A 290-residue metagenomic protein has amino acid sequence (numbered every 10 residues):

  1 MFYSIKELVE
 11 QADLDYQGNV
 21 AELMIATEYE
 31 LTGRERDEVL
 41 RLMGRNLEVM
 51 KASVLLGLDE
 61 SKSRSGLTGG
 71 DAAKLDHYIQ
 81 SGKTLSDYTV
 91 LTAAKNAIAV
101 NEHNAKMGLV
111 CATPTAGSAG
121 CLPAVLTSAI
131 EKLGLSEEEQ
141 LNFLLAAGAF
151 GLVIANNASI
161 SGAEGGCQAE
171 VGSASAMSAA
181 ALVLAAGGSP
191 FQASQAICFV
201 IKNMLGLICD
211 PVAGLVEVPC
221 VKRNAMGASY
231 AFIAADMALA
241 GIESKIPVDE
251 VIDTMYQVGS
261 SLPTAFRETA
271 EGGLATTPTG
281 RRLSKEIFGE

Functional and structural regions predicted by a protein language model:
M1-G108, I130-K132, G241, V248-E290: Generic N-terminal targeting/processing segments that precede catalytic cores or assembly contacts
L85, A112-A119, E131, L135-S136 (+1 more regions): Glycine- and small hydrophobic-enriched segments that form the cores of compact globular domains
D87-N104, E139-A158, K202-P211, I246 (+2 more regions): Acidic-glycine-rich active-site phosphate/pyrophosphate-binding loop
M107-V125, A169-A174: Conserved phosphate/anionic-ligand binding catalytic regions in large, soluble enzymes, centered on
S118-T127, S175-A180, A228-A234: Well-ordered alpha-helical segments within folded domains of soluble proteins
P123-G134, L182-G187: Alpha-helical support elements that line or immediately flank enzyme active sites and cofactor-binding pockets
L144, F150-A163, C167-M177, L182: Glycine- and acidic-residue-rich phosphate-binding/metal-coordinating active-site segment common to enzymes that handle
L184-E290: Functionally critical mobile loop/hinge segments
